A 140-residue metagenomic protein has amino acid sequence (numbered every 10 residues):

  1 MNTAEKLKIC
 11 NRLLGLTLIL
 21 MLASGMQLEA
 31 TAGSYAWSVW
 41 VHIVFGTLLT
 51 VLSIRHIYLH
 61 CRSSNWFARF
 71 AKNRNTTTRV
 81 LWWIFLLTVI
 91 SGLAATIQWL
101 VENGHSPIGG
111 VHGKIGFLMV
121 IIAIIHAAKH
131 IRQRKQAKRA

Functional and structural regions predicted by a protein language model:
M1-A140: Membrane-embedded alpha-helical bundles that constitute the cytochrome b-like, heme-associated redox core of multi-pass
